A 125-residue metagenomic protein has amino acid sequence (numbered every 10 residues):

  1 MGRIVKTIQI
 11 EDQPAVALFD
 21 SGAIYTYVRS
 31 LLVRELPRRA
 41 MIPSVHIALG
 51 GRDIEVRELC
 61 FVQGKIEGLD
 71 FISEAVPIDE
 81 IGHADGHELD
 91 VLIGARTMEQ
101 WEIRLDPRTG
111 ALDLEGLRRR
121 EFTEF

Functional and structural regions predicted by a protein language model:
M1-F125: Pepsin/retropepsin-fold aspartyl endopeptidases
